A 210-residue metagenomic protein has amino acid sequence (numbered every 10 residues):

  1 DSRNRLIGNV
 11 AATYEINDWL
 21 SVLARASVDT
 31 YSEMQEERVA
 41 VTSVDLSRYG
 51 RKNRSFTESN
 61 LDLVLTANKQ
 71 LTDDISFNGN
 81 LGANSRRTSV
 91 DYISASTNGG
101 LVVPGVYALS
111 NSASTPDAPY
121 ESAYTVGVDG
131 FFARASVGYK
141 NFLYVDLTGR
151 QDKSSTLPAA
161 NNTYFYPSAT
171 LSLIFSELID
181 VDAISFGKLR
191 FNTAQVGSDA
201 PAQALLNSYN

Functional and structural regions predicted by a protein language model:
D1, E36-Y49, D91-P119, L206-N210: Surface-exposed loop/turn segments flanking beta-strands in extracellular/periplasmic regions
N4-Q70, V126-E177: Surface-exposed extracellular loop regions of Gram-negative outer-membrane beta-barrel proteins
V22-A24, F77-L81, A133, V145-L147 (+1 more regions): Transmembrane beta-strands of outer-membrane beta-barrel proteins
E33-E37, R87-S94, E177-I179, Q195-A202: Secretory-pathway/luminal and periplasmic proteins that interact with or process carbohydrate-rich
N68-L71, N78-N80, S89: Outer-membrane beta-barrel channel domains
N84-T88, L109, S114-P116, D129 (+1 more regions): Active-site lining segments of carbohydrate-active enzymes
D180-I184: Short, glycine/acidic-rich hinge or "gate" loops at secondary-structure transitions that mediate conformational
G187-N210: Surface-exposed extracellular loop regions of Gram-negative outer-membrane beta-barrel proteins, predominantly
